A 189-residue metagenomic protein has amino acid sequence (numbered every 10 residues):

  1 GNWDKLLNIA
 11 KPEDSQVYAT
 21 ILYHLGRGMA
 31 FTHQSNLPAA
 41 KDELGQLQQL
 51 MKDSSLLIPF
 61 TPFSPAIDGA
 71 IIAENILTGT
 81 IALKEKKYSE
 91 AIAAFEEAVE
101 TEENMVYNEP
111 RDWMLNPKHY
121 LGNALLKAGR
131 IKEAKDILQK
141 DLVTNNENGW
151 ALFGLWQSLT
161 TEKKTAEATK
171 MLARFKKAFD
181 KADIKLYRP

Functional and structural regions predicted by a protein language model:
I9-Y18, Q48-D53, P62-I67, E100-N108 (+2 more regions): Solenoid-like repeat scaffolds
K41-K52, E96-E100, G149, W156-D183: TPR/TPR-like (Sel1-like) alpha-helical repeat modules
